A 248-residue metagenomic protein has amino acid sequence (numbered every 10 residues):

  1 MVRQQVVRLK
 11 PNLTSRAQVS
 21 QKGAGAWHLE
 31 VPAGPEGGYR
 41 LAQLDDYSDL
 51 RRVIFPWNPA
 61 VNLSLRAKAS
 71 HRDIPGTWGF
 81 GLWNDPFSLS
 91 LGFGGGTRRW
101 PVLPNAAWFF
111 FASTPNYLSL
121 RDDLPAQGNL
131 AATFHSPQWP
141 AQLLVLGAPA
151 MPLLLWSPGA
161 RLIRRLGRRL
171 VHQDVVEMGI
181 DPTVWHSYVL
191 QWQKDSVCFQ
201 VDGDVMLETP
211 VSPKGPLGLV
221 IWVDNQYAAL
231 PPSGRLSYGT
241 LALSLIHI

Functional and structural regions predicted by a protein language model:
Q4-L29: Extracellular glycan-recognition surfaces and repeat-rich motifs
L29-A160: Secretory/extracellular carbohydrate-interaction modules and structurally similar beta-sandwich "look-alikes"
G128-L130, I163-S187: Short, aromatic/His-centered strand-loop micro-motif at the edge of beta-sheets
V184-W192, V197-F199: Short tryptophan-centered beta-strand motifs in secreted/extracellular beta-sheet-rich domains of glycan-recognition
Q200-D204: Short strand-turn-strand beta-turns centered on an Asx-Gly dipeptide
V211-A242: Flexible glycan-contacting loops in extracellular carbohydrate-active proteins
I246-I248: Conserved small/polar residues in nucleotide/adenosyl-binding loops
